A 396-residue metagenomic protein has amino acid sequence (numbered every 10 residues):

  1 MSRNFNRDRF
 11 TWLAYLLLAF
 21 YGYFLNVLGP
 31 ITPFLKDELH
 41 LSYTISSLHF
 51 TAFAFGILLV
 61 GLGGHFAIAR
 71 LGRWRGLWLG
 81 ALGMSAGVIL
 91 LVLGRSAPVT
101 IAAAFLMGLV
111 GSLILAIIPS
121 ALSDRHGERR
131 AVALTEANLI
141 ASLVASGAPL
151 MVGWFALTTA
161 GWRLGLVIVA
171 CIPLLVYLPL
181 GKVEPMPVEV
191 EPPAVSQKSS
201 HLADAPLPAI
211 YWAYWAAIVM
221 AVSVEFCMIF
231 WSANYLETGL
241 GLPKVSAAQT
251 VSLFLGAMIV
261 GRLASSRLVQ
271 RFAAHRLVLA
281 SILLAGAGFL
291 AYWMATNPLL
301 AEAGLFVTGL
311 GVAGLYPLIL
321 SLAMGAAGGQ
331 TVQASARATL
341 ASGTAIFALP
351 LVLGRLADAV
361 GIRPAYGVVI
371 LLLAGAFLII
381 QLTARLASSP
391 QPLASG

Functional and structural regions predicted by a protein language model:
L28-G29, A209-S252, G256-I259: Extracytoplasmic gate region of multi-pass secondary transporters
L35-K36, A67-I68, M151-T159, L236-E237 (+3 more regions): Interfacial helix-cap and linker-helix signal at transmembrane-aqueous boundaries of multi-pass secondary transporters
H40, G72, L93-P98, G127 (+4 more regions): Helix-breaking motifs and short loop linkers at transmembrane-helix boundaries and internal kinks in secondary membrane
L59-A97: Conserved MFS/SLC helix-loop-helix module at the cytosolic interface between two early adjacent transmembrane helices
V60-R73, G261-A273, A357-D358: Helix-to-loop junctions at the C-terminal end of transmembrane segments in multipass secondary transporters
G87, P98-L106, L299-V307: Paired small-residue
A103-L139: Cytoplasmic helix-loop-helix junction between adjacent transmembrane helices in 12-TM secondary transporters
E128-R129, E136-P185: Helix-loop-helix hairpin linking two adjacent transmembrane segments in secondary transporters
